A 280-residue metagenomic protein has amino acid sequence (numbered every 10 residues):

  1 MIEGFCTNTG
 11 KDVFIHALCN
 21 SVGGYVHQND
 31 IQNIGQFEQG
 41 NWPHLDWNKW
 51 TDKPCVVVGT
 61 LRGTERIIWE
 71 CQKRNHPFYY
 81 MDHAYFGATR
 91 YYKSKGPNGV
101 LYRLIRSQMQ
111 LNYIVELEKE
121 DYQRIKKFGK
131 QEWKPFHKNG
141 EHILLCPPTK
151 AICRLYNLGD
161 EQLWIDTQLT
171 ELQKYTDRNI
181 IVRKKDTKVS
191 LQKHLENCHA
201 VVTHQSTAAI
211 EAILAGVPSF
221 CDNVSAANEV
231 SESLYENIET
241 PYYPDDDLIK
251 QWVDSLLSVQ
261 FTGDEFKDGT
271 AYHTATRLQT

Functional and structural regions predicted by a protein language model:
M1-C55, A151-I152, Y272-T280: N-terminal pre-catalytic "stem/leader" segment of glycosyltransferase-like enzymes
T9-K11, T60-G63, A84-G87, P148-I152 (+3 more regions): Short, solvent-exposed loop/turn segments at secondary-structure junctions
K11-V22, T64-E65, G159-L172: Well-ordered, non-membrane alpha-helical segments in soluble/globular domains
D30, G35-K93: Extended catalytic core of nucleotide-activated donor transferases of GT-like folds
G40-K49, T170-Q173, R178-A227: Donor nucleotide-activated moiety binding/catalytic core segment of transferases that use nucleotide-activated donors
K53-P54, H142, H199-A200: Structural motif
Y92-G140, Y175, E229-T280: Leloir-type glycosyltransferase catalytic cores
W133, K138-D186: Conserved catalytic-core segment of nucleotide-activated headgroup transferases in glycan assembly
